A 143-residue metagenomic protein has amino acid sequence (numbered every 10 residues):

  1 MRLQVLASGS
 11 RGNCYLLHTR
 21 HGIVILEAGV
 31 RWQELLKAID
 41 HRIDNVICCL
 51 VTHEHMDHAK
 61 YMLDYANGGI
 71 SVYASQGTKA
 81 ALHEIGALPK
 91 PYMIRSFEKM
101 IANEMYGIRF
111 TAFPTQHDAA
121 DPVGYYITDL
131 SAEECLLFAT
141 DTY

Functional and structural regions predicted by a protein language model:
M1-H41, V123-D141: Conserved beta-strand hairpin/beta-sheet module of binuclear metal-dependent hydrolase folds, prominently
R11, H55-A59, K79-A81, A119-A120: Active-site environment of divalent metal-dependent phosphoester hydrolases
H18, D64-N67, A87: Short glycine-enriched loop/turn motifs at secondary-structure junctions
R31-T78: Active-site metal-binding motif and surrounding structural segment of the metallo-beta-lactamase
C48-L50, Y73, R95, T111 (+1 more regions): Hydrophobic/aromatic beta-strand patches that form the interior of the parallel beta-sheet core in alpha/beta enzyme
H58, T142-Y143: Short, intrinsically disordered, charge-balanced linker/junction segments flanking boundaries in proteins
Q76-E133: Metallo-beta-lactamase
